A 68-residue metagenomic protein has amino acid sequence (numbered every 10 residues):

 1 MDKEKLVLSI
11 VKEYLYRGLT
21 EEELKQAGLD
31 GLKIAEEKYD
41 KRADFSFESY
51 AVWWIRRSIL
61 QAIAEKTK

Functional and structural regions predicted by a protein language model:
M1-K68: Alpha-helical promoter-recognition and RNA polymerase-docking modules of transcription initiation factors, dominated by
